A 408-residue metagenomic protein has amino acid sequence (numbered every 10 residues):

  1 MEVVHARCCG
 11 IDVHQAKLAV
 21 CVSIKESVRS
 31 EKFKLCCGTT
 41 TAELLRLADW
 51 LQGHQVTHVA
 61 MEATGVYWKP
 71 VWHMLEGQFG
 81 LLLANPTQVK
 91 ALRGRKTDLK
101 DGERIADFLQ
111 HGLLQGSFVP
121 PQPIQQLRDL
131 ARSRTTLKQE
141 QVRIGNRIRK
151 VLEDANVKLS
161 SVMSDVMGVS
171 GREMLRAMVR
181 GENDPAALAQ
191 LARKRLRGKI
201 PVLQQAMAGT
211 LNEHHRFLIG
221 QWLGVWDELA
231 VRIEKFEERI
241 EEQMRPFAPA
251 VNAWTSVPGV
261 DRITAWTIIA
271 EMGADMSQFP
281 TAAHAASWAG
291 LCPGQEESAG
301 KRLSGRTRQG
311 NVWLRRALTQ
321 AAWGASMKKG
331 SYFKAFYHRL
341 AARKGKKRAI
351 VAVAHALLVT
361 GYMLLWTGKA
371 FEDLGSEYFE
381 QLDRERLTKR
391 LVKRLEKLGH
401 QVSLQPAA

Functional and structural regions predicted by a protein language model:
M1-A408: A detector of single, family-specific signature residues that are central to catalytic or substrate-handling motifs
